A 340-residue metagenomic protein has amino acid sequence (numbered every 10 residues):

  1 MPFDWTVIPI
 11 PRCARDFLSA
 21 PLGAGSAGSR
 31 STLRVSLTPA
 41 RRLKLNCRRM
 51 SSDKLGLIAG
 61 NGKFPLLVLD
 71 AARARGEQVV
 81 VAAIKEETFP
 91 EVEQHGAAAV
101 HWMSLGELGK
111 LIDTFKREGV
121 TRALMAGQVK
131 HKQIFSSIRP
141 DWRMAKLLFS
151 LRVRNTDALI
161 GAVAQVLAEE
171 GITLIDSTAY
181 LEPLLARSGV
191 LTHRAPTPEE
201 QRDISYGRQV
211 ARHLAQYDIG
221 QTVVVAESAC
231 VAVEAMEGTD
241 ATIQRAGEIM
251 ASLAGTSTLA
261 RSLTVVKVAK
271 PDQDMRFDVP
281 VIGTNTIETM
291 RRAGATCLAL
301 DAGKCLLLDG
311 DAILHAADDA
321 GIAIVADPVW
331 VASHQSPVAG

Functional and structural regions predicted by a protein language model:
D4-I8: Intrinsic low-complexity, disordered N-terminal segments enriched in polar/charged/small residues
R15, P21-G23, A27-R34, K44: Short Gly/Ser/Thr- and charged-rich N-terminal loops/segments that act as flexible capping/hinge elements
S51-I84: N-terminal basic/disordered segments at the start of proteins
L57-A59, V81-A82, A123-A126, T156 (+5 more regions): General beta-strand structural signal in soluble alpha/beta enzymes
A72, S177-R194, P198-E199, D203-T284: Conserved mixed alpha/beta catalytic, RNA-binding, or beta-rich assembly cores of soluble enzyme, regulatory
I84-V120, S137-K146, A241-G340: Feature captures the catalytic cores and cofactor-binding loops of soluble hydro-lyases/lyases that act on carboxylate
A99, M144-D157, V190-E200, V233-E234: Flexible, glycine/proline-enriched loop segments at strand-loop-helix junctions that form or flank small-ligand binding
L108-L181: N-terminal glycine-rich phosphate/adenylate-binding segment common to multiple enzyme folds
